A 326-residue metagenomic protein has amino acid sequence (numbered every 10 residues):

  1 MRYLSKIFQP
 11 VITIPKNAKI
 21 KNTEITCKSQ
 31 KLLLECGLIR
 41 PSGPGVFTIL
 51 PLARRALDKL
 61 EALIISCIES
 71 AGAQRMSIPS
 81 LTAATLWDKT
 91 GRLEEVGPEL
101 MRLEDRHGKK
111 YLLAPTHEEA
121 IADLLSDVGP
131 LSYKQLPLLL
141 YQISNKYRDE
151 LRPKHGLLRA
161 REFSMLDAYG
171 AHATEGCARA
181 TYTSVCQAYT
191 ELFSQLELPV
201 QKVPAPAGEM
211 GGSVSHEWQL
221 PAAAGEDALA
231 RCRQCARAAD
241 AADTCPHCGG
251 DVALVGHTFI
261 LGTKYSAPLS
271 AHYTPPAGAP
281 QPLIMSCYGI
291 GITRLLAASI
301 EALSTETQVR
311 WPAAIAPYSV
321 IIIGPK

Functional and structural regions predicted by a protein language model:
M1-K326: TRNA-recognition modules of translation machinery and tRNA-sensing kinases, especially anticodon-binding
